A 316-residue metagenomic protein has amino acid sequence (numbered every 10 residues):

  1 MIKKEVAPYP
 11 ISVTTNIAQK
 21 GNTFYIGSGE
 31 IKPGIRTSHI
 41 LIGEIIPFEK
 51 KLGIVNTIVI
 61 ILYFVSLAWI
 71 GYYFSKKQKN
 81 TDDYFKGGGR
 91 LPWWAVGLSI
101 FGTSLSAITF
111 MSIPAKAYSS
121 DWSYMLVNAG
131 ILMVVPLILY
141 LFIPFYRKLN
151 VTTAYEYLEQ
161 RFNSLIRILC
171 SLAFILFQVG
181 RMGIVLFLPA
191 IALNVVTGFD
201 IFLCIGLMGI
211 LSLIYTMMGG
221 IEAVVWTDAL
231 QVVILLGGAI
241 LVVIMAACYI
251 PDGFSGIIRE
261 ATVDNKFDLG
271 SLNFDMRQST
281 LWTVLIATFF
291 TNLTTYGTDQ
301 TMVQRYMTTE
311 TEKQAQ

Functional and structural regions predicted by a protein language model:
M1-L52: Kelch-like beta-propeller repeat domains
E49-F110, T216-G219, G238-L241, P251: Membrane-interface "cap" regions at the ends of multi-pass membrane proteins
L52-S66, V127-P136, Q278-F290: Alpha-helical transmembrane segments
L67-T81, L141-Y155, I214, G220 (+1 more regions): Juxtamembrane interface elements at the cytosolic ends of transmembrane helices in multi-pass membrane proteins
F74-K76, Q178, M182-L186, A190 (+5 more regions): Hydrophobic alpha-helical segments and their helix-loop junctions in multi-pass secondary transporters
G89-L91, A95, S112-L126, E159 (+1 more regions): Loop-to-helix junctions at membrane interfaces in multi-pass transport proteins
M125-M217, A287-T295: Helix-loop-helix module between adjacent transmembrane segments
